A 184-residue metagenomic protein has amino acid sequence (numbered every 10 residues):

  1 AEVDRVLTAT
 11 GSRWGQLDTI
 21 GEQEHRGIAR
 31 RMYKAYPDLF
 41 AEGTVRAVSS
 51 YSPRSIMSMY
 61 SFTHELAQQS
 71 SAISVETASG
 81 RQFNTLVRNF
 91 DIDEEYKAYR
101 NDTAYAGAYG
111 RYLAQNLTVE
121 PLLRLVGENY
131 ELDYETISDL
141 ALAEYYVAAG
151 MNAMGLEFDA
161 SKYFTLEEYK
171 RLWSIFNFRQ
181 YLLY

Functional and structural regions predicted by a protein language model:
A1-T44, S52-Y184: Signature for phosphate-centric chemistry
